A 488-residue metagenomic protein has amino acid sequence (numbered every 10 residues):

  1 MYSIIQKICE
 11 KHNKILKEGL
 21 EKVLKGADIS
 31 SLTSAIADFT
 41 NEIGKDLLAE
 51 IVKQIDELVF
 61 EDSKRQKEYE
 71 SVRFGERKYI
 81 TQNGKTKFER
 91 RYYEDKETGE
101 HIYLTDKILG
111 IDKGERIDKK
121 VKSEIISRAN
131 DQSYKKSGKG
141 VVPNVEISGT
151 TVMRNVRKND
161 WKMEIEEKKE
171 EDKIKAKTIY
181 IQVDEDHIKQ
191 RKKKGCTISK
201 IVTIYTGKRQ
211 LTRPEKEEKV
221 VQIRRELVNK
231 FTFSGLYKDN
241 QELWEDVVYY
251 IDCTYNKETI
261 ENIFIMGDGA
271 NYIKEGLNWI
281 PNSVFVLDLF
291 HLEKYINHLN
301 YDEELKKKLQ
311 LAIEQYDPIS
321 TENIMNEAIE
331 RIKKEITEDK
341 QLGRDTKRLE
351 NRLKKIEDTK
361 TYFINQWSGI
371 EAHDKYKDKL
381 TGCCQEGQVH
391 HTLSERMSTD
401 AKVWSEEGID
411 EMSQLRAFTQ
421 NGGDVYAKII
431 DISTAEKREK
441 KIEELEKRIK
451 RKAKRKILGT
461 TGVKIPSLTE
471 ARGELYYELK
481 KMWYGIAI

Functional and structural regions predicted by a protein language model:
M1-A49, Y93-I488: Catalytic center-proximal scaffold of phosphoryl-transfer enzymes
K45-E68: N-terminal accessory alpha/beta regions
V59-F60, N83-T86: Extended assembly-interface regions of large multimeric machines
F60-Y79, I370-K379: Short acidic, Pro/Gly- and aromatic-enriched capping/linker segments at domain boundaries
R65, Q82, K96-E100: Short Cys/His-rich metal-coordination motifs, predominantly Zn2+-binding knuckles/fingers
